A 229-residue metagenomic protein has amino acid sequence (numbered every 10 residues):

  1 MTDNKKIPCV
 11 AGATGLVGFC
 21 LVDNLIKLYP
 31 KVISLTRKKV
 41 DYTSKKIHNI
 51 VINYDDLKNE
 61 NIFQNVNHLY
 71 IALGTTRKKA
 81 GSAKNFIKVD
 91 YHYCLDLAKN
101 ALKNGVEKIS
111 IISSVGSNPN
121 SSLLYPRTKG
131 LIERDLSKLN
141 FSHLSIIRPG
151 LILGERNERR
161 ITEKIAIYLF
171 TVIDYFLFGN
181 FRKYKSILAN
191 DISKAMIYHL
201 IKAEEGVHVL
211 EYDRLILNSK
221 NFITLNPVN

Functional and structural regions predicted by a protein language model:
T2, K6-L28: N-terminal Rossmann NAD(P)H-binding glycine-rich loop of SDR-like oxidoreductase domains
I7, N67-H68, K108: Structural motif
A11, D23, Y29, D96-K99 (+2 more regions): Structured catalytic cores of enzymes that bind and process phosphorylated ligands/cofactors
A11, L16, T36, K88-R127 (+3 more regions): Conserved Rossmann-fold NAD(P)-dependent oxidoreductase catalytic core, especially the SDR/UDP-sugar
S34-D41: Short, polar loop motifs at secondary-structure junctions
L35, A72, I147: The conserved SAM/SAH-binding core of class I Rossmann-like methyltransferase domains, concentrating on the hydrophobic
I47-K103, L200: NAD(P)H-binding glycine-rich loop region in Rossmannoid oxidoreductase-like domains and their noncatalytic homologs
P119-H208, D213, N218-S219: Oxidoreductase cofactor-interface core, primarily capturing Rossmann-like NAD(P)-dependent enzymes
